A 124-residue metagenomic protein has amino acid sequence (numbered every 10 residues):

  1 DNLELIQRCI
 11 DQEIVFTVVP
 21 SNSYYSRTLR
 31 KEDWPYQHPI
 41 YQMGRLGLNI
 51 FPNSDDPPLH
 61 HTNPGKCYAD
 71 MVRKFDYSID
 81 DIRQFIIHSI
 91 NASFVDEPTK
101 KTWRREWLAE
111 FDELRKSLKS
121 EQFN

Functional and structural regions predicted by a protein language model:
N2-D11, S26-Y41, P57-R73: Histidine/acidic-residue-rich catalytic or RNA/ligand-binding cores of hydrolases and nuclease-related proteins
I10-T17, G47-N49: Glycine-enriched alpha-helix->loop->beta-strand junction motifs that scaffold or abut catalytic
I14-R27: Active-site clefts of carbohydrate-active enzymes
F16, D55, D96: Conserved, mostly hydrophobic/aromatic
P20, L48-P64: Short acidic/histidine-rich active-site segments
H38-I50, Y68-Q84: Structural recognition of alpha->loop->beta junctions
K66, D76-N124: Mid-to-C-terminal alpha-helical segments outside catalytic/metal-binding sites
